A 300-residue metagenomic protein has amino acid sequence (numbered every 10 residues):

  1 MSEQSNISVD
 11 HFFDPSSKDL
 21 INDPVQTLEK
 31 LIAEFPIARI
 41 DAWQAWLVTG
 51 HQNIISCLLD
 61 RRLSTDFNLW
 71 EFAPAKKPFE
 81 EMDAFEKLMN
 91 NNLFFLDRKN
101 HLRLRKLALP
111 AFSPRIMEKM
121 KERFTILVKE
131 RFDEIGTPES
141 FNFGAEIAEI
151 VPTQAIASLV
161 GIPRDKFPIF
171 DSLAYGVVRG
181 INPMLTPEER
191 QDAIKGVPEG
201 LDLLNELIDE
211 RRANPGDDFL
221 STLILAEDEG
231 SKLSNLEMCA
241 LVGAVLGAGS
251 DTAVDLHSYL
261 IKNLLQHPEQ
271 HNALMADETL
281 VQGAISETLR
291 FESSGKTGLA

Functional and structural regions predicted by a protein language model:
M1-A300: Cytochrome P450
